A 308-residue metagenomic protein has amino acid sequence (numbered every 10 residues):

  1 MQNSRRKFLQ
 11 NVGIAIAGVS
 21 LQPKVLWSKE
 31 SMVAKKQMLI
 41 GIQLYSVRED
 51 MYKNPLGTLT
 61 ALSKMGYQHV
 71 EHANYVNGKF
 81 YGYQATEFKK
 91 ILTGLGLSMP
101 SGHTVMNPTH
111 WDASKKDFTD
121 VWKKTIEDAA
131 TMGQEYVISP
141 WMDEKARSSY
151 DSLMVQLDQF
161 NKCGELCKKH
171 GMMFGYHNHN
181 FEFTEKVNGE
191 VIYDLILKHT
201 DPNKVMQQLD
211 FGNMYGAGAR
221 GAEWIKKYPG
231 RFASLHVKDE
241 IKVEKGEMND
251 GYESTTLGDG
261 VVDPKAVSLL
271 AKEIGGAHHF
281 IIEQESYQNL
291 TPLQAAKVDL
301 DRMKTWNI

Functional and structural regions predicted by a protein language model:
M1-I16, P23: N-terminal secretory signal peptides and thylakoid transit peptides that target proteins across membranes
V12-I14, G18-S20, W111-M206: Active-site acidic/histidine proton-transfer and metal-coordination neighborhood in alpha/beta enzyme cores
K24-K53, G57-A61: C-terminal segment of N-terminal export signals and the immediately downstream linker at the start of the mature
V33-K35, L59-K64, Y81-P100, K123-G133 (+4 more regions): Acidic (Asp/Glu)-rich catalytic clusters
M38-Q43, V70-H72, M99-T104, V137-S139 (+4 more regions): Hydrophobic faces of well-ordered beta-strands that scaffold small-molecule active sites in alpha/beta enzyme cores
V47-K53, A73-Q84, N107-T119, E144-S148 (+5 more regions): Acidic-and-aromatic substrate-binding clefts and catalytic sites of carbohydrate-active enzymes
H69-V70, C167-V261: Acidic/histidine-rich catalytic cores of soluble enzymes
L293-I308: C-terminal helical cap(s) of enzyme catalytic domains, especially alpha/beta-barrels
